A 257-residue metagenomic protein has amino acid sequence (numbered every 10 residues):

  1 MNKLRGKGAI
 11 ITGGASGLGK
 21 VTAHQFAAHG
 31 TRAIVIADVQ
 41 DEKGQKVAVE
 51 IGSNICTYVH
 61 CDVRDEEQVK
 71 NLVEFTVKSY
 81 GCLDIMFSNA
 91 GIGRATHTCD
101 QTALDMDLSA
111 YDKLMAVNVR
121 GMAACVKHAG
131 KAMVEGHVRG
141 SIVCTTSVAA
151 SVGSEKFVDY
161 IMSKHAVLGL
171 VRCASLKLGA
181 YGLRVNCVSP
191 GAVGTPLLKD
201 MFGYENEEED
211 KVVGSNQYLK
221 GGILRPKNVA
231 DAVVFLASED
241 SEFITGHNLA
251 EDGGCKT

Functional and structural regions predicted by a protein language model:
N2-I34: Canonical Rossmann dinucleotide-binding motif of NAD(H)/NADP(H)-dependent dehydrogenases/reductases, specifically
C82, G179, R184, I244-G246: Short, small/polar-rich loop/turn modules that mediate ligand/substrate recognition or access, typified
I92, L104-A123, V143, Y160 (+1 more regions): Catalytic Tyr-X3-Lys loop
D100, V152, S215, V233-V234 (+1 more regions): Short C-terminal tail/terminal secondary-structure segment of NAD(P)H-dependent dehydrogenase/reductase domains
V126, S163, V171: Active-site helix of classical SDR
K131, E135, L176-G179, E242: Alpha-helical segment proximal to the catalytic Tyr-Lys
S147: Residue(s) in the substrate-gating loop at a strand-loop-helix junction that position the organic substrate next
N206-N228: Catalytic Tyr-x(3-8)-Lys segment
